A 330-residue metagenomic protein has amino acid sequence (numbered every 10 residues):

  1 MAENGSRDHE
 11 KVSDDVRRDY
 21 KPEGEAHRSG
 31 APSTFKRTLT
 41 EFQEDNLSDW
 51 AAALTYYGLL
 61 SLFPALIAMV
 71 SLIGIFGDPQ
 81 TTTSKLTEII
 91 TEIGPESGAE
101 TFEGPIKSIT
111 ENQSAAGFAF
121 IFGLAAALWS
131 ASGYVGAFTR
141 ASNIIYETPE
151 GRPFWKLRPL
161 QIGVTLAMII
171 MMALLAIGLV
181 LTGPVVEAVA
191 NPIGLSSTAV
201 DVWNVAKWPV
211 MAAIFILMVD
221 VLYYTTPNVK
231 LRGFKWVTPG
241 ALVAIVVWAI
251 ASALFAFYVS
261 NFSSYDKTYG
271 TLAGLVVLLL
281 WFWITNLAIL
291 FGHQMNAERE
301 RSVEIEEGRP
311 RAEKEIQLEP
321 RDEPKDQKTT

Functional and structural regions predicted by a protein language model:
M1-T330: Membrane-embedded alpha-helices and immediately adjacent juxtamembrane helical segments in alpha-helical membrane
